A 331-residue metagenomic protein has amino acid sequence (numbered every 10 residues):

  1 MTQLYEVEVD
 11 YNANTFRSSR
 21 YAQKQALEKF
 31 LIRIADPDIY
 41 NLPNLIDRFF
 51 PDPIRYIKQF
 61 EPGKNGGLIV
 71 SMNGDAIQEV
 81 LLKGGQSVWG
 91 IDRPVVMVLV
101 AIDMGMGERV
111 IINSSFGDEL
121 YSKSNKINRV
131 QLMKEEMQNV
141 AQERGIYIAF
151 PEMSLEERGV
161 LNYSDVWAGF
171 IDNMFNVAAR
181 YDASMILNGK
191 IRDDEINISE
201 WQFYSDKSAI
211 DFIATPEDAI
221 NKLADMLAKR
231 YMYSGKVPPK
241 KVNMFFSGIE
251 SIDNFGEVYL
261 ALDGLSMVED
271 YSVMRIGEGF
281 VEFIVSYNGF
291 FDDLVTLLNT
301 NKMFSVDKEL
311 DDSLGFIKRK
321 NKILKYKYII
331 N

Functional and structural regions predicted by a protein language model:
T2-Y11, I69, A76, V177-N221 (+1 more regions): Amphipathic beta-strand/beta-sheet edge segments enriched in Tyr/Trp
Y5-I46, F170-N173, T215-L223, S251-G264: Short, well-ordered alpha-helical segments
D10-N14, S71-I77, V100-G105, M153-S154 (+5 more regions): Solvent-exposed coil/turn segments that connect beta secondary-structure elements in extracytoplasmic/periplasmic
Q23-L45, V98-W167, V258-F290, L298-K302: N-terminal segment of the mature soluble domain
I39-E119, N128-L132: Signal peptide-directed extracytoplasmic domains
D52, Y56-P62, V98-L99, A149-E152 (+4 more regions): A short, hydrophobic beta-strand-centered structural micro-motif
M106-V110, D211-K241, S247-E250: Acidic, glycine-rich low-complexity/disordered segments
K240-N331: C-terminal soluble interaction/assembly domains
